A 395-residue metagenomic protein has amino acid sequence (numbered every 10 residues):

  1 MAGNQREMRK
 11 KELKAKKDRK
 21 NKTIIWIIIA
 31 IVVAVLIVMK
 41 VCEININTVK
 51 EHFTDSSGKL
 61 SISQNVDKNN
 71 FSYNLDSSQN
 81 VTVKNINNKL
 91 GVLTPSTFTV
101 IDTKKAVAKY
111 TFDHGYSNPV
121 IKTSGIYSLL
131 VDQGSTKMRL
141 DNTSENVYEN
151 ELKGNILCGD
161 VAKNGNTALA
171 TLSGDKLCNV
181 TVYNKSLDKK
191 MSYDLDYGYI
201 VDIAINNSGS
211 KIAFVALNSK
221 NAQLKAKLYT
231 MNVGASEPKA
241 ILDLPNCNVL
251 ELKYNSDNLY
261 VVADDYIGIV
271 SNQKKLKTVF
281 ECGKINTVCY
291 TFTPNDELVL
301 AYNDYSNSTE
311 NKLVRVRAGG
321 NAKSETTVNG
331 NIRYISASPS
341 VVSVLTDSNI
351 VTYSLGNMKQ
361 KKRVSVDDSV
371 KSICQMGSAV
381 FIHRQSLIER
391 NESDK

Functional and structural regions predicted by a protein language model:
M1-T23: N-terminal Lys/Arg-rich, disordered targeting/topogenic segments
N21-K22, N70, N74-K84, H114-I126 (+7 more regions): Repeated scaffold domains used in trafficking and secretory/extracellular systems, primarily beta-propellers
T23-V41: Hydrophobic membrane-insertion alpha-helices, especially the h-region of bacterial N-terminal signal peptides
N47, T97-T99, T136-L140, D175-T181 (+5 more regions): Structural motif
L60-L75, K105-F112, Y116, S144-E151 (+5 more regions): A short beta-strand motif characteristic of beta-propeller blades
L90, Y127-S128, N166-L169, G209-I212 (+4 more regions): Hydrophobic beta-strand positions that form the internal "hydrophobic ladder" of WD40/Gbeta-like beta-propeller blades
V107-V215: Non-cytosolic head/periplasmic domains of membrane-anchored proteins
K176-G268: Solenoidal tandem-repeat scaffolds enriched in leucines and small polar residues
